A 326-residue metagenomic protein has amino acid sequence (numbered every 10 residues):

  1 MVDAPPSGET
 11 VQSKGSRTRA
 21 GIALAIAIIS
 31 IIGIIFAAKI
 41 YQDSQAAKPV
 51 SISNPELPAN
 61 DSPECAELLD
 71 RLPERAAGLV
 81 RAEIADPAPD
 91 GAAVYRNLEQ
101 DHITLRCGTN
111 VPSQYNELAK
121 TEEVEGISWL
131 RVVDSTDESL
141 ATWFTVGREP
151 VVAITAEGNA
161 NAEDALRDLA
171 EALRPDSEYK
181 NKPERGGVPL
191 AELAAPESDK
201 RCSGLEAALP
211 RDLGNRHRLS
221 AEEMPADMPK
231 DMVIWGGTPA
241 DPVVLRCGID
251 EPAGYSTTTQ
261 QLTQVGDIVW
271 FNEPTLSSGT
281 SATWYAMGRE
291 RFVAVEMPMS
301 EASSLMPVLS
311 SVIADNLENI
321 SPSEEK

Functional and structural regions predicted by a protein language model:
M1-V2, K326: Short, intrinsically disordered, low-complexity terminal/loop segments
D3-K39: Hydrophobic membrane-insertion alpha-helices, especially the h-region of bacterial N-terminal signal peptides
P6, A20-L24, D43, P58-C65 (+3 more regions): N-proximal accessory regions
G33-I34, E197-S198, R289-V293: Noncatalytic linker/hinge segments flanking ATPase motor cores
I40-T104, G108-V111, E184-E206, P210-M232 (+1 more regions): Extracytoplasmic low-complexity, Pro/Thr/Ser/Ala/Gly-rich segments that lie immediately after a secretion/anchoring
A76-T136, L219-G279: Short, solvent-exposed recognition patches
T104-K180, T258-K326: Extracytosolic low-complexity repeat regions of secreted or lipid-anchored proteins
